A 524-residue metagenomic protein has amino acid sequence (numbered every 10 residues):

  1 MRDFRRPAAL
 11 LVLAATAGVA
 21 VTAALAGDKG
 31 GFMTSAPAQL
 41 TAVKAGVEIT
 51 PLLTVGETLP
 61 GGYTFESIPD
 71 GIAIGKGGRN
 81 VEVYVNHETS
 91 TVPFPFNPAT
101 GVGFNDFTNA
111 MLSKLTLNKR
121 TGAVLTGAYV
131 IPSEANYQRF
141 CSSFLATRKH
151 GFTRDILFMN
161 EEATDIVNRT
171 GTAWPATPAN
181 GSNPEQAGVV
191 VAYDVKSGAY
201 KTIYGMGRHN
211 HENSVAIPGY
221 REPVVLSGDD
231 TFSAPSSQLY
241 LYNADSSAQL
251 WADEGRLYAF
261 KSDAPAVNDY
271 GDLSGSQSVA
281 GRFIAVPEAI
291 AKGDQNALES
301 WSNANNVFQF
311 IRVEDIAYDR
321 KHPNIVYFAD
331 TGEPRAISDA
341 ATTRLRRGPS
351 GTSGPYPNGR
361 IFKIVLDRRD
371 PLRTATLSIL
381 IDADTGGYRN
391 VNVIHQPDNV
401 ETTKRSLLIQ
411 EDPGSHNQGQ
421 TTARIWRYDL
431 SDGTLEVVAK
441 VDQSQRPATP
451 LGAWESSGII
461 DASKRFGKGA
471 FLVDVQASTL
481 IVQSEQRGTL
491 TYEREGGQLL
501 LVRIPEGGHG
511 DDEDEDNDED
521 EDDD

Functional and structural regions predicted by a protein language model:
M1-L10: Bacterial N-terminal signal peptides that target proteins for export
L11-A20: Bacterial N-terminal signal peptides
A24-D516, D522-D524: Sequence/structural signature of beta-propeller domains
